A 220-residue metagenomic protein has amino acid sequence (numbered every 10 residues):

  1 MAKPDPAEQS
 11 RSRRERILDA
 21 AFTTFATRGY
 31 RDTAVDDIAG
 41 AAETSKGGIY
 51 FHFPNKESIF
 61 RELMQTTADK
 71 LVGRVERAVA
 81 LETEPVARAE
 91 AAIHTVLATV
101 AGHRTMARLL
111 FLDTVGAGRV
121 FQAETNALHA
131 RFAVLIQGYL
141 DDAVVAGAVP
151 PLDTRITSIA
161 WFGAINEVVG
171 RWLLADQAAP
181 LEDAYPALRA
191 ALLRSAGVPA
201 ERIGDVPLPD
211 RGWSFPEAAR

Functional and structural regions predicted by a protein language model:
M1-S12, T23, L152, A200-R220: N-terminal intrinsically disordered/low-complexity leader segments
R13-A21, I38, I59, L63-L71 (+2 more regions): Generic hydrophobic, amphipathic alpha-helix propensity
R16, T24-S58, E62: Helix-turn-helix
E62, E76-T105, T157-W161, Y185 (+1 more regions): Hydrophobic alpha-helical connector segments
D69-V72, R119-V145, R155-I159, E167 (+2 more regions): Amphipathic alpha-helical packing segments from all-alpha helical-bundle domains
R88, A101-V120, Q137-G138, G170-L174 (+1 more regions): Amphipathic alpha-helical segments used for helix-helix packing
